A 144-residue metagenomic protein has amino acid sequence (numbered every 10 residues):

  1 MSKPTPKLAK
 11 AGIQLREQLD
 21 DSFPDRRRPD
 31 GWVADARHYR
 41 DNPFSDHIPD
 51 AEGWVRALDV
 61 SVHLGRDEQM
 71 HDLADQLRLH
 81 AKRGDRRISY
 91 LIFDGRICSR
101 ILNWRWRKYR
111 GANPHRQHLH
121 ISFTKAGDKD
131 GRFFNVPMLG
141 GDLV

Functional and structural regions predicted by a protein language model:
M1-L102, R116-F123: Secreted/periplasmic proteins that engage bacterial cell-wall peptidoglycan
M1-S2, P6, K125-V144: Low-complexity, Gly/Ser/Thr/Pro-rich intrinsically disordered linker/tail segments
Q76, R107, N135-L139: Generic preference for flexible, low-structure residues
R100-R105, F133-N135: Short amphipathic beta-strand/extended segments with alternating polar/hydrophobic composition
R107-N113: Short proline/glycine-enriched turn/loop segments at secondary-structure junctions
N113-Q117, D130: Short glycine/proline-enriched turn or capping motifs at secondary-structure junctions
